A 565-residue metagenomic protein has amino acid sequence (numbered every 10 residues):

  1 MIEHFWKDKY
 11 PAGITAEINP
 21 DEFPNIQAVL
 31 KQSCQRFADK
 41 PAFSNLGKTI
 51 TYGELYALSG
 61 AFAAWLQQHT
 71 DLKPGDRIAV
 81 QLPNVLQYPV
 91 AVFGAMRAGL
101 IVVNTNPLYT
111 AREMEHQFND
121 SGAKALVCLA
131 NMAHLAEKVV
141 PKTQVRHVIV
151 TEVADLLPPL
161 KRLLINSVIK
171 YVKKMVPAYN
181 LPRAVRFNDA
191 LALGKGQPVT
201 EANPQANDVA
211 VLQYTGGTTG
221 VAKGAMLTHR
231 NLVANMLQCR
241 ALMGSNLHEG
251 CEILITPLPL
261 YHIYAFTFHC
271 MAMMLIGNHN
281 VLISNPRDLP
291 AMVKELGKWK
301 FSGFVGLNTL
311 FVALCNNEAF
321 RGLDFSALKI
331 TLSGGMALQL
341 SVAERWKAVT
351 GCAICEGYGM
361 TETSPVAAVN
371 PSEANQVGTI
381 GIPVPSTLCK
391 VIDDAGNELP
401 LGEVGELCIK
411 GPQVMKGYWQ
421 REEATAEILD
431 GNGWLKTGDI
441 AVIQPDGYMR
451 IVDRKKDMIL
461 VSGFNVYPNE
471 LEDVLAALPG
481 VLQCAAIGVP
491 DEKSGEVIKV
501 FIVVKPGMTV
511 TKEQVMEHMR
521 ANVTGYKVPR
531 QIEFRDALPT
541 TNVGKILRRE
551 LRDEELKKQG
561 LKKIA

Functional and structural regions predicted by a protein language model:
T15-P24, I169-V209: Flexible, low-complexity linker/hinge segments
E22, D39-K73, A79-V85, P89-F93 (+1 more regions): Conserved AMP-binding/adenylate-forming core of the ANL superfamily
H69-L72, G194-N207, L212-T256, N278: Conserved adenylate-forming
D76-R77, P83-V103, P107-A111, N119-A125 (+4 more regions): A short helix-loop-beta submotif of the ANL/AMP-binding
R97-A192, P506-M508: Structural core segment of the AMP-binding/adenylate-forming
H116, L126-C128, G411, K416-G417 (+5 more regions): AMP-binding/adenylate-forming catalytic core of the ANL superfamily
V233-I253, I263-S302, N317: Conserved AMP-binding/adenylation subdomain of ANL enzymes
N278, K298-V305, C315-N375, L388: Gly/Ser/Thr-rich phosphate-binding loop
